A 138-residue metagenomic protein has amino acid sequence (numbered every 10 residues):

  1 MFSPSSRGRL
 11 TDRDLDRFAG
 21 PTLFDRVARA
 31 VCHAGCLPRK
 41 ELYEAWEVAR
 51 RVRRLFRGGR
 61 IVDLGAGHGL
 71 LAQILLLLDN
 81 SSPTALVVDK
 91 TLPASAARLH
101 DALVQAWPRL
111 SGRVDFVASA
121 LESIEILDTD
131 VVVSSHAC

Functional and structural regions predicted by a protein language model:
M1-R57: S-adenosyl-L-methionine
G58, S82, D128-T129: A general structural motif
G59-G67: Conserved class I S-adenosyl-L-methionine
H68-S81: Conserved SAM-binding loop of SAM-dependent methyltransferases across substrates and taxa, primarily the Class I
T84-D89: Conserved SAM-binding motif I beta-strand of class I
L92-A94: Helix N-cap at the beta1-alpha1 junction of Rossmann-like dinucleotide-binding domains, i.e., the first residues
A97-L127: S-adenosyl-L-methionine
T129-C138: A short SAM/SAH-binding and catalytic strip from SAM-dependent methyltransferases
